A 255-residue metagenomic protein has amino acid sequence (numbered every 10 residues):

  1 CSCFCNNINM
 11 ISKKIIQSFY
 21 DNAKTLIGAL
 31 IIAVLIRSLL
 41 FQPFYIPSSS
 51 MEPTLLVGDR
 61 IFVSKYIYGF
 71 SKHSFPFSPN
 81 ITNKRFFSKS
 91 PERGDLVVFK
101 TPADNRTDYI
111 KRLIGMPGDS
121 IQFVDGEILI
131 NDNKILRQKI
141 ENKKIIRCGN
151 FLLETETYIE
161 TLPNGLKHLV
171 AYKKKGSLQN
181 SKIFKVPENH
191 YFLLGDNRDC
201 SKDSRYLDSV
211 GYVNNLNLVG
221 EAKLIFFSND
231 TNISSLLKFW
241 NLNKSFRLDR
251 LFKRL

Functional and structural regions predicted by a protein language model:
C3-N7: Short, positively charged and aromatic/hydrophobic N-terminal segments
I11-Y20, L35, E52-L255: Soluble "head" domains of membrane/secretory-pathway proteins
D21-L40: Hydrophobic membrane-insertion alpha-helices, especially the h-region of bacterial N-terminal signal peptides
R37-M51: Aromatic-capped interface at the extracytoplasmic side of an N-terminal signal-anchor transmembrane helix
